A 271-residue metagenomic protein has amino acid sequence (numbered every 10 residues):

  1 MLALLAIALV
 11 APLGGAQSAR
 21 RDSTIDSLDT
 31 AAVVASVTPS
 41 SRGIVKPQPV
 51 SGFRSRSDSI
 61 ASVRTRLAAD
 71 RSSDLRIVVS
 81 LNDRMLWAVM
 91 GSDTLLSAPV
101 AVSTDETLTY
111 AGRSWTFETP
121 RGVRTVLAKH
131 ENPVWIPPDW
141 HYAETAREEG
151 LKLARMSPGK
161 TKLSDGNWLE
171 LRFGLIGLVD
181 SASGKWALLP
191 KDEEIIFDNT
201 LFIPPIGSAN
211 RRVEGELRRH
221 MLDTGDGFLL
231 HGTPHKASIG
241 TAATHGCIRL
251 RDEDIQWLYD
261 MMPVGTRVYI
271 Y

Functional and structural regions predicted by a protein language model:
L2-Y271: N-terminal pre-domains immediately preceding structured catalytic cores
